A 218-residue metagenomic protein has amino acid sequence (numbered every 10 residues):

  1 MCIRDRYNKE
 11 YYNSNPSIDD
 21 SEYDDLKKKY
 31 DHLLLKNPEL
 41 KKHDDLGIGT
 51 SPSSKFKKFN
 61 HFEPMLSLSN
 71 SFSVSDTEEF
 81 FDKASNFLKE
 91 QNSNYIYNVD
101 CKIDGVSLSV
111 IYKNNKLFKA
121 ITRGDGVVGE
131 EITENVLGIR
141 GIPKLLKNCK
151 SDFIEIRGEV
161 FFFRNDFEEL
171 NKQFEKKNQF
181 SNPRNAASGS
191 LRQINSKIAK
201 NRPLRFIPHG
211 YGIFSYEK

Functional and structural regions predicted by a protein language model:
R4-K218: RNA/tRNA-interacting regions in translation and RNA-turnover enzymes
